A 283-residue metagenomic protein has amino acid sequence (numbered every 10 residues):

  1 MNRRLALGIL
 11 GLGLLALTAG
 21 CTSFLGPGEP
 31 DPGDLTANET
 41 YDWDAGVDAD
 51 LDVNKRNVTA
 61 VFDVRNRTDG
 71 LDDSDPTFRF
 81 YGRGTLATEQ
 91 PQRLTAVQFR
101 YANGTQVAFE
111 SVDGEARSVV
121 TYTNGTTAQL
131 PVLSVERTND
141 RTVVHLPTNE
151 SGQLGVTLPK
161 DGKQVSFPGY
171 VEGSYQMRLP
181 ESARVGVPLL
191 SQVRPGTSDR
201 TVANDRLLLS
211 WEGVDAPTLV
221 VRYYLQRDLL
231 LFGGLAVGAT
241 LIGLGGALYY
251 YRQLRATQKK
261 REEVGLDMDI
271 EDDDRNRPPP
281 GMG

Functional and structural regions predicted by a protein language model:
M1-A102, D272-M282: N-terminal pre-first-transmembrane soluble regions of secretory-pathway and organelle membrane proteins
M1-P30, M177, A203-G283: Hydrophobic alpha-helical segments
E29-Y41, T105-G169: Non-cytosolic head/periplasmic domains of membrane-anchored proteins
K55, K160-K163, K259-K260: Context-gated lysine
V61-T68, V112-D113, P147-E150, E212-A216: Secondary-structure transition/turn motif
D72-A128, G169-P195: Solvent-exposed beta-hairpin/edge-strand motifs
P91-A96, T123, L154, V221 (+1 more regions): Generic hydrophobic, helix-prone segments enriched in Leu/Val/Ile
A128-T148, T157-L231, L235-V237: Intrinsically disordered, low-complexity linkers and stems that provide flexible hinges in membrane-associated
